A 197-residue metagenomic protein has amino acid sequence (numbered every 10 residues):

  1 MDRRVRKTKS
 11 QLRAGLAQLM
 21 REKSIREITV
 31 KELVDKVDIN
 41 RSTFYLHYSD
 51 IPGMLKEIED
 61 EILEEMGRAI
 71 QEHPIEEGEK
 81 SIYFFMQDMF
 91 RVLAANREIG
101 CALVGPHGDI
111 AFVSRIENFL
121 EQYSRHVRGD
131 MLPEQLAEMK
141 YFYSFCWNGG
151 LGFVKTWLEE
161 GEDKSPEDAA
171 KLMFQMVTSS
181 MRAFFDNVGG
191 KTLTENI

Functional and structural regions predicted by a protein language model:
M1-K23, E27: Basic, helix-initiating cap at the start of DNA-binding domains
Q18-I25, A69, H73, N96 (+4 more regions): Basic, amphipathic alpha-helical hairpins
L19-G53: Helix-turn-helix
I28-T29, C101-L103, P166: Short, hydrophobic secondary-structure boundary micro-motifs
T29-V30, I58-G67: Short, basic, alpha-helical segments at the C-terminal edge of helix-turn-helix-like DNA-binding modules
Q71-I99: Hydrophobic alpha-helical connector segments
H107-L132, K140-G152, T178, R182: Amphipathic alpha-helical packing segments from all-alpha helical-bundle domains
T156-I197: C-terminal peripheral helix-coil segments that are non-catalytic and often amphipathic
